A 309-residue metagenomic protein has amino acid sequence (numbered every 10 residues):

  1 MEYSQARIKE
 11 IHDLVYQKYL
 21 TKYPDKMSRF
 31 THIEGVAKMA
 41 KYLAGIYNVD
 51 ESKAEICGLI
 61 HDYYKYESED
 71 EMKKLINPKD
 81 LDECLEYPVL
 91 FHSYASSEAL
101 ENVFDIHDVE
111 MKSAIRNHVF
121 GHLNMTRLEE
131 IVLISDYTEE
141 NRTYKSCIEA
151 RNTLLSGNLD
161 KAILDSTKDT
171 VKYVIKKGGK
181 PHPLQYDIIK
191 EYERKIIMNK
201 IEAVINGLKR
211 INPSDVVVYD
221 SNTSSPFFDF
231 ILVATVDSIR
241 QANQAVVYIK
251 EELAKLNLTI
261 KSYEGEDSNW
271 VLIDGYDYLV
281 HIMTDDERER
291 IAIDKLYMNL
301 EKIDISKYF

Functional and structural regions predicted by a protein language model:
M1-P24, I197-L208, K302: Extreme N-terminal tail/first-helix region
Y16, L20-Y23, I46-L164: Divalent metal-dependent catalytic cores for phosphoryl transfer on phosphate-bearing substrates
G58, I231-T235: Short glycine-rich or small-residue beta-strand-to-loop segments that form or flank ligand, phosphate, metal/Fe-S
E101-V109, S113-N141, K190-I196, L279-F309: A mid-sequence interfacial segment
M125-L128, P226-D229, D274-D277: A short, glycine/Asx- and small/polar-enriched loop/turn that sits immediately N-terminal to a beta-strand
D169-I197, F309: Charged phosphate-binding loop/patch that engages nucleotide di/tri-phosphates or the phosphate backbone of nucleic
M198-P226, D237-V271, Y278, D285-E289 (+1 more regions): Polybasic/polar functional segments that serve as interface/processing modules
